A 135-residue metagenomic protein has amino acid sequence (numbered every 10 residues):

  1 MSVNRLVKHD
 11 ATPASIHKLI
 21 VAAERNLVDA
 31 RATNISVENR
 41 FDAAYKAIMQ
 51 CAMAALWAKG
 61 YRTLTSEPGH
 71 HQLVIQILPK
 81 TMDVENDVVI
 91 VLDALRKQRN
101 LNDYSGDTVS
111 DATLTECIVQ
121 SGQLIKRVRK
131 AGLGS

Functional and structural regions predicted by a protein language model:
M1-S135: Terminal alpha-helical segments
